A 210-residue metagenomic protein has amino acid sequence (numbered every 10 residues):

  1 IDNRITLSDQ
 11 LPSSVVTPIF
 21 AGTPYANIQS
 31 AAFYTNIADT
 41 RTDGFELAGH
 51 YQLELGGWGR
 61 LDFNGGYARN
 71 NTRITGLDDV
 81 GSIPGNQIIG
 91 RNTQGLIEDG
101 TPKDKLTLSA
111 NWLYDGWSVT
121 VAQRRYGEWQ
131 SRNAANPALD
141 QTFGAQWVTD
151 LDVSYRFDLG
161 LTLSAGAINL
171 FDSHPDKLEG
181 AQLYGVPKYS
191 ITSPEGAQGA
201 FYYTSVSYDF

Functional and structural regions predicted by a protein language model:
I1-N133: Gram-negative outer-membrane beta-barrel transporters
T35-T40, D140-F143, S193: Outer-membrane beta-barrel proteins
T40, L113, Q146, R156-D158 (+1 more regions): A short, compositionally biased micro-patch
N71, Q123-R132, S154-F210: C-terminal beta-signal and adjacent terminal beta-strands/loops of Gram-negative outer-membrane beta-barrel proteins
N92-L96, L139, V186, I191: Peri-catalytic substrate-binding/gating loops that frame the active-site cleft of hydrolases
K103-T107, Q146-D150, F201: Transmembrane beta-barrel architecture of outer membranes
Q123-R125, R132-T149: Generic long, charged, amphipathic alpha-helical segments
